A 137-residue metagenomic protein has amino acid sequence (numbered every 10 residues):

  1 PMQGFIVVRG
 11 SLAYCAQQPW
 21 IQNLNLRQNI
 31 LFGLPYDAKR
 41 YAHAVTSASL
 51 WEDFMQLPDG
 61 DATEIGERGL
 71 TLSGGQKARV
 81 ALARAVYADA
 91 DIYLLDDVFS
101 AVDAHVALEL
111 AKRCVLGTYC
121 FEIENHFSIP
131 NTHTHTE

Functional and structural regions predicted by a protein language model:
P1-K39, E137: ABC ATPase nucleotide-binding domain signature region
Q22, W51-V80, V98, V102: ABC-fold ATPase nucleotide-binding domain signature/coupling loops
R27-E67, A85, D89-D91, L110-K112: ABC ATPase nucleotide-binding domain helical subdomain, centered on the C-loop/LSGGQ "ABC signature"
Q56-G60, E122, E137: C-terminal portion of ABC ATPase nucleotide-binding domains
L82, I129-T136: Intrinsically disordered, low-complexity terminal segments enriched in Ser/Thr
Y93-D97: Catalytic Walker B motif of ABC-type/P-loop ATPase nucleotide-binding domains
V106-I123: Helical segment within the ABC ATPase nucleotide-binding domain
E124-S128: Hydrophobic/aliphatic anchor position in the core parallel beta-sheet of P-loop NTPase nucleotide-binding domains
